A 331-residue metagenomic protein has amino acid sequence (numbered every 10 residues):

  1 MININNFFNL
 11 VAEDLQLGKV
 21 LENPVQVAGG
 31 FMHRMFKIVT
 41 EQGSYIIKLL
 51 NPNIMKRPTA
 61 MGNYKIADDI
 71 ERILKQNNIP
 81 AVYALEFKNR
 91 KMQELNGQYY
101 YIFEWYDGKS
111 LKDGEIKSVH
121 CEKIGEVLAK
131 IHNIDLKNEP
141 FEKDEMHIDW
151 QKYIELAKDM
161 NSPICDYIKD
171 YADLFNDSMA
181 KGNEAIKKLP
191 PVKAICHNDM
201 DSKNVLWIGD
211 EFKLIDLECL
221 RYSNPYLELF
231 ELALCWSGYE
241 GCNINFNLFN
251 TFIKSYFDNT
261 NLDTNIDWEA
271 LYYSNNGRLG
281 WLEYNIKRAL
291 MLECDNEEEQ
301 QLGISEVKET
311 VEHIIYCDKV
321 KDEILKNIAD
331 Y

Functional and structural regions predicted by a protein language model:
M1-E86, G209-E211, I328-Y331: Conserved NTP-binding catalytic cores of kinases and kinase-like/nucleotidyltransferase enzymes across multiple kinase
M32-T40, I46-I47, G182-L227: Active-site acidic catalytic loop and adjacent metal/ATP-binding pocket of ATP-dependent phosphoryl transfer enzymes
T40-P140: ATP-binding pocket architecture of kinase catalytic cores
P52, Y100-D113, D159-N161, L279-C294: A glycine-centered beta->alpha junction motif in the catalytic cores of kinase/phosphotransferase enzymes
G114-K169, K193: A cross-family kinase active-site recognition segment
Y226-N261, N276-C294: Active-site activation/catalytic loop segments of kinase-like enzymes and analogous catalytic loops in related
T264-S274: All-alpha amphipathic helical-bundle segments outside canonical DNA-binding/catalytic cores that form hydrophobic
W281-Y331: ATP/Mg2+ or Mg2+-diphosphate-binding catalytic cores that bind nucleotide phosphates or diphosphates via glycine-rich
